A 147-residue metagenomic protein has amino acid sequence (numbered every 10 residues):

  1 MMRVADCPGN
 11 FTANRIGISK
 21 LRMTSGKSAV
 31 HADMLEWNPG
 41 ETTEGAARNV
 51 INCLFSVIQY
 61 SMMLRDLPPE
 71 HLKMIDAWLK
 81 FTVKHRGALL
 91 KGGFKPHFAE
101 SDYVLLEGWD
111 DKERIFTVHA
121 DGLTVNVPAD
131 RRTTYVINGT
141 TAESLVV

Functional and structural regions predicted by a protein language model:
M1-P68: Glycan-recognition surfaces
M2-I18, R86-F94, K112-T124: Short, Lys/Arg-enriched charge-dense amphipathic segments
V4-D6, L72, T133-N138: Short, low-complexity, polar/charged sequence segments that are solvent-exposed and flexible
S61-D102: Aromatic- and carboxylate-lined catalytic core of secreted/periplasmic carbohydrate-active enzymes
F98-V147: Carbohydrate-binding surface patches
